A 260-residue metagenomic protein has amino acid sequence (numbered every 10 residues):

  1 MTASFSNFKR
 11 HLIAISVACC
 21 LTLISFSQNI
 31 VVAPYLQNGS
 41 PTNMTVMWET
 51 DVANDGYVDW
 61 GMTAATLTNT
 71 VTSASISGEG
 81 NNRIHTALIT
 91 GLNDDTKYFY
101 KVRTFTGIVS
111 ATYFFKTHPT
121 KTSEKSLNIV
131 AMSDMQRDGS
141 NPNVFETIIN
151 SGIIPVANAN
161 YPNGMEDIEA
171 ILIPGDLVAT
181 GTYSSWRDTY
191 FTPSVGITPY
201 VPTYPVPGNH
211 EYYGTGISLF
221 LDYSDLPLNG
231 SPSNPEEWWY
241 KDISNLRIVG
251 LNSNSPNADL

Functional and structural regions predicted by a protein language model:
M1-K9: N-terminal secretory signal peptides that target proteins for export/translocation
S4, I24-F26: Serine/threonine-rich, low-complexity intrinsically disordered segments
K9-H11, R103: Residue-level detector of intrinsically disordered/flexible regions characterized by low predicted structural confidence
I13-I24: Bacterial N-terminal signal peptides
Q28-P207, E211-E237, D242, A258-L260: Divalent metal-dependent phosphoesterase catalytic cores across multiple superfamilies
N254: Residues within helix-turn-helix
